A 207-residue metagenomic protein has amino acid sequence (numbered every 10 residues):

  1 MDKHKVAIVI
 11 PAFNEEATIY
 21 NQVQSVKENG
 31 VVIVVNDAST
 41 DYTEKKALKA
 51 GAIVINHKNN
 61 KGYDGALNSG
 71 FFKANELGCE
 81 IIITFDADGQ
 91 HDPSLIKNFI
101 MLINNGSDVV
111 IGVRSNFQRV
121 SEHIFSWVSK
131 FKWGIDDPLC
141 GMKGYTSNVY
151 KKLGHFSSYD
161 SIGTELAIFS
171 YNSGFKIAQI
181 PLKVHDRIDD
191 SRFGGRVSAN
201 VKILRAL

Functional and structural regions predicted by a protein language model:
M1-S121, Y145-H155, T164-S173, I177-V184 (+1 more regions): Structured catalytic core of nucleotide-sugar glycosyltransferases
I100-I103, V128, K132: Short, well-ordered alpha-helical segments in soluble proteins
R114-F117, K130-M142: A recurrent flexible, glycine/aromatic-enriched loop bordering the glycosyltransferase active site that acts as
H123-F131, V197-L207: Catalytic core of nucleotide-sugar-dependent glycosyltransferases
K143-G144, G194: Short aromatic/basic micro-patch
R187-S198: Short, flexible active-site recognition loops that position polar ligands and cofactors
